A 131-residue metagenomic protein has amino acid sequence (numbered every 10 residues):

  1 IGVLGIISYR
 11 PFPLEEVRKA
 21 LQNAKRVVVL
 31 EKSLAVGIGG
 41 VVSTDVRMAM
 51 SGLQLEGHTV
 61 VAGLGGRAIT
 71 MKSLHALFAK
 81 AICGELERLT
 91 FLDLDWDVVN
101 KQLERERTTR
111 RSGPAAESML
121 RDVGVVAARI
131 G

Functional and structural regions predicted by a protein language model:
I1-G2, K25-V28, L55-T59: Structural motif
I1-L21: Generic long, charged, amphipathic alpha-helical segments
I6, E31-K32: Short glycine-centered, acidic/aromatic-flanked micro-motifs in structured strand/loop junctions that mark active-site
E16-K19, R26, L30, G40-V41: Catalytic phosphate/nucleotide-handling subdomain of diverse soluble enzymes
S33-G131: Peripheral docking tails and interdomain loops at the edges of cofactor- or intermediate-handling domains
